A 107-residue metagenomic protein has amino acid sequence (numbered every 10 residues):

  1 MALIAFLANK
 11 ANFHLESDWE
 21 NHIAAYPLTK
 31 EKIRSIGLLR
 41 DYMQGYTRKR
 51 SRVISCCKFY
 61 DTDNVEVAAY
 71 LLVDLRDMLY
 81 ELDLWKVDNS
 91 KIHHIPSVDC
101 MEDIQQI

Functional and structural regions predicted by a protein language model:
M1-C56, H93-I107: N-terminal domain-onset segments
D61-Q106: Short, compact, well-ordered microdomains
